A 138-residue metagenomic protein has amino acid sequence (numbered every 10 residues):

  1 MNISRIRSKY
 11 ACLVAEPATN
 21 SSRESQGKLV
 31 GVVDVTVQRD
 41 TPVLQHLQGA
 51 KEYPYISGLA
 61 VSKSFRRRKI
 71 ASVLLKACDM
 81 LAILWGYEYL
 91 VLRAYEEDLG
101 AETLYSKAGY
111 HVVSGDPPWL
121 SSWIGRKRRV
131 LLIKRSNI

Functional and structural regions predicted by a protein language model:
M1-E24: Active-site rim helix/loop that mediates acceptor-substrate recognition in acyltransferases
S8-Y10, K28-V30, K51-I56, I70 (+2 more regions): Eukaryote-biased feature marking scaffold/signaling PDZ-domain proteins and nuclear chromatin regulators
Y10-V14, V32, G58, V91 (+1 more regions): Short hydrophobic/aromatic beta-strand element in the GNAT-like acyltransferase core that lines or flanks the acyl-donor
V14, S22-V37, Y55, A60: Conserved beta-strand in the GNAT
V35-V43, L47: A conserved beta-strand-loop-helix scaffold within acyl/acetyltransferase catalytic domains
A50, S57-R66, Y95: A short, internal acetyl-CoA/4′-phosphopantetheine-binding micro-motif in the GNAT/acyltransferase core
G58, R67-M80, T103-K107: Conserved acetyl-CoA-binding loop-helix of GNAT-fold acetyltransferases
G86-I138: C-terminal "cap" of GNAT-fold acetyltransferases
